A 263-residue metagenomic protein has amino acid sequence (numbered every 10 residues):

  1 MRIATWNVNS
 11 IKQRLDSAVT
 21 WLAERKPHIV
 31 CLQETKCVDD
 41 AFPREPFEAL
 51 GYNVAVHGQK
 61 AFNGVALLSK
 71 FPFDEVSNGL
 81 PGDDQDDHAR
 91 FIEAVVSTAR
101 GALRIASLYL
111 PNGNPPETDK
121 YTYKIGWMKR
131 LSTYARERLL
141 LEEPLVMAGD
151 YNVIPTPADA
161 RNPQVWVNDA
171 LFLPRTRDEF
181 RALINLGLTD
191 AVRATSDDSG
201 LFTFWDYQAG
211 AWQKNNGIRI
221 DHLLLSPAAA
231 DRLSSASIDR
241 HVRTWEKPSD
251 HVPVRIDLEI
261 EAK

Functional and structural regions predicted by a protein language model:
M1-S10, A102-E117, A148, H251: Active-site-proximal beta-strand elements of phosphoester/diester hydrolases
M1-V56, K60-V65, A262-K263: N-terminal, active-site-proximal structural segment of metallo-dependent hydrolase catalytic domains
W6-N7, L22-D40, I105, Y134-P157 (+4 more regions): Active-site beta-strand/loop signature of hydrolases that rely on acidic residues for catalysis
T20-L22, R90-R100, R130-E143: Short amphipathic alpha-helices and their capping/turn segments at secondary-structure boundaries
K26, G51, P72, G187-L188: Residue-level detector of structured alpha->beta connecting loops
T35-V38, F42-P115: Structured beta-strand-rich core segments of catalytic domains in phosphoester-bond hydrolases
A41, E48, S77-D83, T156-K263: Metal-dependent phosphoester-hydrolase catalytic domains
P81-G82, L110-M128, Q164-D169: Surface-exposed cleft-lining segments at the edges of enzyme active sites
